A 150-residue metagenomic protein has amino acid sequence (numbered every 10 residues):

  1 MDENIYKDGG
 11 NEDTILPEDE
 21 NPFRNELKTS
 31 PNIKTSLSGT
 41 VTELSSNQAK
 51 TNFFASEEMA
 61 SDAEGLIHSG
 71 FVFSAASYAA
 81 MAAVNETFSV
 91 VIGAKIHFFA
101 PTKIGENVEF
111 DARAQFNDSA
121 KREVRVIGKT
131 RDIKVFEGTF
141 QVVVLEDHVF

Functional and structural regions predicted by a protein language model:
M1-E20, F88, K103-I104, Q115-F150: HotDog/MaoC-like acyl-thioester-processing domains
M1-E58: Non-catalytic linker/capping segments at the edges of enzyme domains
T35-L37, N47-A49, V90-A94, E106-V108 (+2 more regions): A generic structural signal for short beta-strands and their flanking turns/coil linkers
N47, V72-A75, K134: Generic hydrophobic secondary-structure packing signal
T51, A94-F98, A112, V126 (+1 more regions): A structural signal for short, well-ordered beta-strand segments
E58-S61, V144-E146: A short local loop/turn or secondary-structure capping micro-motif enriched for an aromatic residue
S61-S77, M81: Compact, glycine-rich, soluble single-domain proteins
Y78-V108, A114: Hydrophobic beta-strand-centered segment that forms part of the acyl-chain substrate-binding groove
